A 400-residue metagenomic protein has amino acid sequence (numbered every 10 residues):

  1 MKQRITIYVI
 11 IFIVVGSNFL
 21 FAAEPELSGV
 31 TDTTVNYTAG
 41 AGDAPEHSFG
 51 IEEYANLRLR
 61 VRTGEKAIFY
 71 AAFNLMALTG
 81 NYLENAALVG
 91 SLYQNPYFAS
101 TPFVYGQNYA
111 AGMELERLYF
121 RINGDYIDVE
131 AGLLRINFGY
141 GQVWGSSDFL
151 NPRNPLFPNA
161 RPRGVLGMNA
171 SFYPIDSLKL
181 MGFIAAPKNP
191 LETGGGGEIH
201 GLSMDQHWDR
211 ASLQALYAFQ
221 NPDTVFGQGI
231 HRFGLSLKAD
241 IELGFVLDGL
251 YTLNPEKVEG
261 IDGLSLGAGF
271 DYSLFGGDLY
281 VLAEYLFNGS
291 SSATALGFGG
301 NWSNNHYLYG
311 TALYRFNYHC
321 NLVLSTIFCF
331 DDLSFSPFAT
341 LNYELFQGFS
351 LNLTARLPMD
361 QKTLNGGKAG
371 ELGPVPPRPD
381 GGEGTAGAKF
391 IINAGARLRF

Functional and structural regions predicted by a protein language model:
A22-G40, A71, L178: Transmembrane beta-strand segments of Gram-negative outer membrane beta-barrel proteins
P25, E65-F69, Y126-V129, S177-L180 (+7 more regions): Repeated loop/turn-to-beta-strand initiation elements of outer-membrane beta-barrel proteins
T33-A39, T63, L75-T79, G124-Y126 (+10 more regions): Transmembrane beta-strands of outer-membrane beta-barrel pores
P45-E53, A111-E116, D125, P162-L166 (+8 more regions): Residues that define the transmembrane beta-barrel architecture of outer-membrane proteins
A55-V61, R117-I122, M168-F172, L202-Q206 (+6 more regions): Residues on the lipid-exposed face of transmembrane beta-strands in outer-membrane beta-barrel proteins
R60-L180, D360: Outer membrane beta-barrel
W208-R210, K238-C329: Detector for outer-membrane/organellar transmembrane beta-barrel domains, recognizing the amphipathic beta-strand
Y343, L353-L357, G373-F400: Outer-membrane beta-barrel "beta-signal"
